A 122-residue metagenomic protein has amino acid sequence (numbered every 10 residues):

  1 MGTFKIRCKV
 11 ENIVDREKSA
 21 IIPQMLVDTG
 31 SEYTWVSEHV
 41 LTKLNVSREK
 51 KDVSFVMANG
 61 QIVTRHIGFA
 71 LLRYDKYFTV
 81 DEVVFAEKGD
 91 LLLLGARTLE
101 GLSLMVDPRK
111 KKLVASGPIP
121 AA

Functional and structural regions predicted by a protein language model:
M1-A122: Pepsin/retropepsin-fold aspartyl endopeptidases
